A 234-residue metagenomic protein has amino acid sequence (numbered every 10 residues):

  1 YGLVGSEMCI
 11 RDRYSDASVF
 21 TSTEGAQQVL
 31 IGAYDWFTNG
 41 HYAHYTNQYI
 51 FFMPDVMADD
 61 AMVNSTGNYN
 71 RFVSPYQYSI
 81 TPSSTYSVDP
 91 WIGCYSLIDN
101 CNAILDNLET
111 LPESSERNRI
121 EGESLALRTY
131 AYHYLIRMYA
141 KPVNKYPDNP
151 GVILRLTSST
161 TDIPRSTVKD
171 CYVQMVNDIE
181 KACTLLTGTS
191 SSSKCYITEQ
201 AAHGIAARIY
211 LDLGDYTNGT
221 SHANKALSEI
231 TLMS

Functional and structural regions predicted by a protein language model:
Y1-G5, I10: Single conserved hydrophobic/aromatic residue that forms the stacking wall/gate of nucleotide- or nucleobase-binding
L30, I98-C101, Y172, I179 (+2 more regions): Inward-facing hydrophobic residues that define packing positions of alpha-helical scaffold repeats
A61, F72-V73, G214-S234: Hydrophobic-face positions in mid-chain alpha helices that act as interaction patches
N68-M138, S166, T184-G188: Conserved, well-structured interaction surfaces
L125, H203-Y210, H222: TPR/Sel1-like alpha-solenoid repeat signature
I136-V143, S190-S191, D212-D215: Short coil/turn linking the two alpha-helices of tandem helical-hairpin repeats
M138-K169, V173: Short coil/linker segments at helix-helix boundaries
